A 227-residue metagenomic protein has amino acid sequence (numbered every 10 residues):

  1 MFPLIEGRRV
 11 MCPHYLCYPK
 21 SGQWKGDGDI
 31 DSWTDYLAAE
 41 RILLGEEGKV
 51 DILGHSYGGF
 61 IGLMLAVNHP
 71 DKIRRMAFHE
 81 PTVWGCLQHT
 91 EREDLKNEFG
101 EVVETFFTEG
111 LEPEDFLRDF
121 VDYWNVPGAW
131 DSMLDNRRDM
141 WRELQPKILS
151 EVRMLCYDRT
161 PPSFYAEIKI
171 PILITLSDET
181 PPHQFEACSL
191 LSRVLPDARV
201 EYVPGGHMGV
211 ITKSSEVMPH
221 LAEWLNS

Functional and structural regions predicted by a protein language model:
M1-V10: Short amphipathic alpha-helix adjacent to the substrate-entry channel of hydrolases
R9-L53, P219: Active-site loop/oxyanion-hole signature of alpha/beta-hydrolase fold enzymes
H14-P19, T82, P204-G206: Short beta-to-alpha linker loops that shape the active-site pocket of alpha/beta-hydrolase fold enzymes
G54, G58, G62: Gly/Ala-rich beta-loop-alpha elbow adjacent to hydrolase catalytic centers
L63, V67-F107: Flexible "cap/lid" loop of the alpha/beta hydrolase fold
G110-K147: Conserved alpha/beta-hydrolase catalytic His-Asp/Glu region
E143-R193, Y202-V203: Conserved serine/cysteine hydrolase catalytic core
Y202-M218: Catalytic histidine-centered segment of alpha/beta-hydrolase-like enzymes
